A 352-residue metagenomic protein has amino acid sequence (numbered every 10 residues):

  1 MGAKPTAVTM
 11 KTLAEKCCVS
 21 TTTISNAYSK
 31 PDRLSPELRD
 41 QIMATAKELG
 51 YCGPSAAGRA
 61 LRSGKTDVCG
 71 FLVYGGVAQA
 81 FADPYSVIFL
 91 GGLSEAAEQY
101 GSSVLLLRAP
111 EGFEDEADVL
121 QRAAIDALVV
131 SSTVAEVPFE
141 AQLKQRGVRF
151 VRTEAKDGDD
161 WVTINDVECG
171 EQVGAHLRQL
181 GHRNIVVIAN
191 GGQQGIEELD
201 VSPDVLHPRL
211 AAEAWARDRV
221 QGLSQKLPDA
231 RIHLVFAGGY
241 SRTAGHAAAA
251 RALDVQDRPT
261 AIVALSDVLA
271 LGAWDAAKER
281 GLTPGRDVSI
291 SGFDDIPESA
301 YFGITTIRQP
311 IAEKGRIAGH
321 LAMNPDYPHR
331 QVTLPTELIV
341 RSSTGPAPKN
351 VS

Functional and structural regions predicted by a protein language model:
M1-T21: Extreme N-terminal segment that seeds HTH/winged-HTH DNA-binding domains in transcriptional regulators
G2-V8, K47-F81, Y100: N-terminal helix-turn-helix/winged-helix DNA-binding helices and compositionally similar short basic alpha-helical
L13-A14, I42, V288, L338: Append "Primarily bacterial transcriptional regulators
A14, V130, A264-L265: Short beta-strand scaffold positions
G75-I88, L107-F113, V162-Q172, V187-A248 (+4 more regions): Hinge/beta->alpha junction and helix N-cap segments in small-molecule ligand-binding domains
E114-E168: Short beta-strand-centered segments that line the small-molecule binding cleft or hinge of alpha/beta clamshell
A230, A250-S352: Flexible loop/turn connectors
